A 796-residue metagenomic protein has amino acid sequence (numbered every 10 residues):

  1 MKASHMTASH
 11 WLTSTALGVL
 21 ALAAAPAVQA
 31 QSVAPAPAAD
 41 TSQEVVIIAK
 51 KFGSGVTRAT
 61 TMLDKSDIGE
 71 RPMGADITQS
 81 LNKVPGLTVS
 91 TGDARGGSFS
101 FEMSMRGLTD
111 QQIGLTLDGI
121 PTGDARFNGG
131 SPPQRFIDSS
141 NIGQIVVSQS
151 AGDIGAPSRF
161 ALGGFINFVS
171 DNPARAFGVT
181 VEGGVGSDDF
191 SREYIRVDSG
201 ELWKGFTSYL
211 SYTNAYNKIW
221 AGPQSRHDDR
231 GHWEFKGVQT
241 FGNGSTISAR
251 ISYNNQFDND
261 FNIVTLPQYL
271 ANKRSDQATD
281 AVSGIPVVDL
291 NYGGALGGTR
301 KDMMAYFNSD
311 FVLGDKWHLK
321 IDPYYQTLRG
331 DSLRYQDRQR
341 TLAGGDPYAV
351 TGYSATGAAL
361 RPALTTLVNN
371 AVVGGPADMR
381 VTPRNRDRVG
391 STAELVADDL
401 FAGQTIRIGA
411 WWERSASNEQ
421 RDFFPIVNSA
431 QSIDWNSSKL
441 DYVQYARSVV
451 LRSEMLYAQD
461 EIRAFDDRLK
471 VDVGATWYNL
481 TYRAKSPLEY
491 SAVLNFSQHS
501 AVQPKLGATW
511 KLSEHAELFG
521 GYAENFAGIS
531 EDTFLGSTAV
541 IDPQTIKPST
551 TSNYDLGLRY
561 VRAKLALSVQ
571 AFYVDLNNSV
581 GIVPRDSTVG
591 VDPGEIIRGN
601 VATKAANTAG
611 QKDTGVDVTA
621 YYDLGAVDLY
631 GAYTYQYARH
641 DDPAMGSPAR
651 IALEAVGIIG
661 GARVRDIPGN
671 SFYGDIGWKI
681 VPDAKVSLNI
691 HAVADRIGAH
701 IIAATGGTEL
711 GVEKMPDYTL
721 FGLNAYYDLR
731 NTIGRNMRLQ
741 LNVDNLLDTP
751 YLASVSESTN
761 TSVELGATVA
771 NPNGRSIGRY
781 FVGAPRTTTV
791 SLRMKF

Functional and structural regions predicted by a protein language model:
V33, A464-D466, V471, Y573-D575 (+2 more regions): Gram-negative outer-membrane beta-barrel transporters
V33, T78-P121, S150: Extracytoplasmic beta-strand/coil segments of soluble accessory domains associated with Gram-negative outer-membrane
T41-G74, E102, A125, V146-V147: N-terminal periplasmic "start-of-domain" segments of outer-membrane beta-barrel proteins
P121-Q149: Short acidic/polar hinge/loop motifs at secondary-structure boundaries that mediate gating or recognition
G178-T180, G184-N262, G297-N308, T476 (+1 more regions): Transmembrane beta-barrel wall of Gram-negative outer-membrane proteins
E234-T240, G244-Y306, D331-R380, G594-I597: Acidic/polar loop-and-plug regions of large Gram-negative outer-membrane beta-barrel proteins
T481-A484, T509-D555, A566-A606, D641-G646 (+3 more regions): Surface-exposed extracellular loop regions of Gram-negative outer-membrane beta-barrel proteins, predominantly
F572, N577, V693-I701, Y727-F796: C-terminal beta-signal and adjacent terminal beta-strands/loops of Gram-negative outer-membrane beta-barrel proteins
